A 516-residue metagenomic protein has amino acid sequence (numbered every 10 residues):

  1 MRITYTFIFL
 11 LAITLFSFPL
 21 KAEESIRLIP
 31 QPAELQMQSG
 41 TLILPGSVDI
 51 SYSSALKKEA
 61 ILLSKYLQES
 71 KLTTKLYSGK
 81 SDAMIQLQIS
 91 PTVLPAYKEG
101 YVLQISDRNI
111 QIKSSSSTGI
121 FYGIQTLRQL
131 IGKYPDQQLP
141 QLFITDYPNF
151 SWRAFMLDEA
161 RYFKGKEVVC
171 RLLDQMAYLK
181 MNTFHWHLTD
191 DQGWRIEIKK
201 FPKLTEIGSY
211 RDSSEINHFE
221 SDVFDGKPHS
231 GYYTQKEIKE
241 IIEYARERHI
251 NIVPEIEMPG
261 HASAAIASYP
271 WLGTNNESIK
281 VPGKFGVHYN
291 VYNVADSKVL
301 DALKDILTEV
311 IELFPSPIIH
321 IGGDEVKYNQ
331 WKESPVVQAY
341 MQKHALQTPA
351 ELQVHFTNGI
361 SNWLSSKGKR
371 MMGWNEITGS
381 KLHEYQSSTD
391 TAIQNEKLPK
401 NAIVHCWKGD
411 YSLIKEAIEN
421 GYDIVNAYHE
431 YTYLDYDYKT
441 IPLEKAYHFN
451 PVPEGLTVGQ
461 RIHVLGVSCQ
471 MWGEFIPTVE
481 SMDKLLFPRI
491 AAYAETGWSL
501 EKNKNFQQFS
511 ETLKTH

Functional and structural regions predicted by a protein language model:
M1-S25: Bacterial Sec-dependent N-terminal signal peptides
E23-F150, S481, G497-H516: Contiguous, structured surface segment used for ligand recognition
I50, S116, F155, M176 (+5 more regions): Conserved, mostly hydrophobic/aromatic
K58-E59, F163-G165, D191-E197, P259-A265 (+6 more regions): Flexible loop/turn segments at secondary-structure boundaries
L94-I318, S334, G359, S468-G473: Feature activates predominantly on carbohydrate-active enzymes
A265-P270, K280-A402, W407-E416: Active-site neighborhood of glycoside hydrolase catalytic domains
M371-T378, H383-H516: Flexible, acidic glycine-rich loops studded with aromatic residues
